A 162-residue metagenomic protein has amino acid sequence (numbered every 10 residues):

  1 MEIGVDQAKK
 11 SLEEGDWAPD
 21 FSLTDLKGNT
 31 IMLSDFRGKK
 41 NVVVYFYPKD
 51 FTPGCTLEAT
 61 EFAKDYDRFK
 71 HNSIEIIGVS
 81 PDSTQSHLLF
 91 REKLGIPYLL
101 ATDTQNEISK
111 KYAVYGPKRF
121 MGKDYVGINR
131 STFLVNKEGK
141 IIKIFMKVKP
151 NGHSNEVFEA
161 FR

Functional and structural regions predicted by a protein language model:
M1-R162: Chalcogenol-based redox active-site neighborhoods
